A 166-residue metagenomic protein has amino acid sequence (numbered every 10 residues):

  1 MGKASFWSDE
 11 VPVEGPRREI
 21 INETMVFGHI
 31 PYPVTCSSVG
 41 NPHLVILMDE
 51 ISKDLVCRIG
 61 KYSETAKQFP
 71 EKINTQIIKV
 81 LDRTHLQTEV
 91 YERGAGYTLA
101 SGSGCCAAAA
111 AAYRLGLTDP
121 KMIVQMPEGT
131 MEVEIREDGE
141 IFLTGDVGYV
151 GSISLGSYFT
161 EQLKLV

Functional and structural regions predicted by a protein language model:
M1-L99, A109-V166: Active-site proximal loop and beta-alpha junction motif in alpha/beta enzyme cores
S103-C105: Helical hairpin unit composed of two closely spaced alpha helices linked by a short loop
